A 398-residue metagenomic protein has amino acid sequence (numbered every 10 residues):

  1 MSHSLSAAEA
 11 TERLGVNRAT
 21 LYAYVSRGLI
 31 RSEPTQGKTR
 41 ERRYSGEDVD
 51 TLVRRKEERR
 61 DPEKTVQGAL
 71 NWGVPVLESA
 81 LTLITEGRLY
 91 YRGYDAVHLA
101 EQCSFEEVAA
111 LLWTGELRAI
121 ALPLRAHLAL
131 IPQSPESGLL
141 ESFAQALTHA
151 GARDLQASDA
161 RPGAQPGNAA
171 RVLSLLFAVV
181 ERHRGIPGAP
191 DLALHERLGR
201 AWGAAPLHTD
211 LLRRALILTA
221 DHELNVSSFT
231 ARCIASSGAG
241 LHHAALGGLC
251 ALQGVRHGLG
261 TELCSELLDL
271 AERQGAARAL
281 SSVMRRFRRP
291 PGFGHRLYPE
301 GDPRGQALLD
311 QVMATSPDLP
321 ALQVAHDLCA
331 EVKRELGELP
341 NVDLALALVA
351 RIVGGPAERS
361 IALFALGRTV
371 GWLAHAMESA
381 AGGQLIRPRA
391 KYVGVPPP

Functional and structural regions predicted by a protein language model:
S2-E9, R13, N17-R27, R31-P398: Hydrophobic alpha-helical bundle cores within soluble ligand-binding/oligomerization subdomains
